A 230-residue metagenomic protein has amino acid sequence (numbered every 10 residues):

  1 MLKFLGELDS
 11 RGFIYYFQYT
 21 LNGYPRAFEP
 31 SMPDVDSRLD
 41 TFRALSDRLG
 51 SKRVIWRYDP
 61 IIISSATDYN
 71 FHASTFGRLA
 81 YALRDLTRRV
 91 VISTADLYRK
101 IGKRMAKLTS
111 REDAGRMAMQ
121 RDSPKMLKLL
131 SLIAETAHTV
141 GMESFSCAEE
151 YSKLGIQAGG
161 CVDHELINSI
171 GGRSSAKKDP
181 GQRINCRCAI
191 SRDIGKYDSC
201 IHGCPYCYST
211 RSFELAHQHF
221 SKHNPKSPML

Functional and structural regions predicted by a protein language model:
M1, Y151, S199, S212: Short, glycine-/Ser/Thr-/acidic-enriched flexible segments
M1-L129: Conserved AdoMet/S-adenosylmethionine-binding subsite of the radical SAM
L86, T139-V140, G203: Structured helix-beta-strand junction loops
Q120, P124-I184: A C-terminal junction/extension of Radical SAM enzymes
I184, R192-R211: Local cysteine-cluster metal-coordination motifs and their immediate loop/turn environment, predominantly Fe-S cluster
T210-F213, H217-L230: Short Fe-S-cluster ligation motifs
